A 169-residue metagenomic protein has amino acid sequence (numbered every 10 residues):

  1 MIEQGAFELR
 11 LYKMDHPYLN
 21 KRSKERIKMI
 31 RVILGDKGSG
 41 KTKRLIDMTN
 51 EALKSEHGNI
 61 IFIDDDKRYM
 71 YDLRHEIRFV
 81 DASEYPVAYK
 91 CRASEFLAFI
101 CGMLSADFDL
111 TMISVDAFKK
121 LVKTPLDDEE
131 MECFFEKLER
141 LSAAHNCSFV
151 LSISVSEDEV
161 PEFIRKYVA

Functional and structural regions predicted by a protein language model:
M1, K67, R92, L126-D127: Alpha-helix capping and helix-coil boundary motifs
G5-K28: Short, Lys/Arg-enriched N-terminal segments with co-localized hydrophobic residues within the first ~10-30 amino acids
L9, F62-I63, L110, S114: Conserved short hydrophobic patches within well-ordered secondary structure
S23, S39-T42, R74, D109-I113: A broad, low-specificity signal for short, low-complexity segments enriched in glycine/proline and polar/charged
M29-L104, V160-E162: Conserved P-loop
F99, L104, D109-A169: Replace "adjacent to P-loop NTPase cores in ATP/GTP-dependent enzymes" with "adjacent to NTP-binding cores
